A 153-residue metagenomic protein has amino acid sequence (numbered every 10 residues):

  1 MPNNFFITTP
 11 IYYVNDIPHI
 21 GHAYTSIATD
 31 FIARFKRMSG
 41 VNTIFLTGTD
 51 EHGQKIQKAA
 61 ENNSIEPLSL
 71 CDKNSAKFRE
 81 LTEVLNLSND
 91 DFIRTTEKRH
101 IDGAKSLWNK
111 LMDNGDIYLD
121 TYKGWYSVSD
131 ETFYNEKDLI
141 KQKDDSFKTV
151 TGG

Functional and structural regions predicted by a protein language model:
M1-G153: N-terminal, positively charged nucleic-acid-binding surface of large information/translation enzymes
